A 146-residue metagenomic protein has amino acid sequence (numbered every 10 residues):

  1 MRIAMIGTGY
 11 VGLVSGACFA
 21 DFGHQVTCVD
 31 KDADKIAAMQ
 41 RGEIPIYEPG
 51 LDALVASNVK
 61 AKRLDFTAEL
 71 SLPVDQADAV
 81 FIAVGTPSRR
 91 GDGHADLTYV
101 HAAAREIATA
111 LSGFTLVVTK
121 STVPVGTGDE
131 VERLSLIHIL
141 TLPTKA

Functional and structural regions predicted by a protein language model:
M1-E43: NAD(P)+-binding Rossmann beta1-loop-alpha1 motif at the extreme N-terminus of oxidoreductases
M39, V55, V131-S135: Hydrophobic packing residues within well-ordered alpha-helices of enzyme cores
R41-D52: Rossmann-like dinucleotide-binding cores of NAD(P)H-dependent redox enzymes
G50-D78, S88, A108: A structured beta-alpha segment of the ubiquitous adenosine-cofactor-binding alpha/beta core
I82-A83, K120: Short, well-ordered coil/turn residues at beta-beta hairpins and beta-strand->alpha-helix junctions within
S88-L136, L140: Rossmann-like NAD(P)(H) cofactor-binding subdomain of soluble oxidoreductases
T141-A146: A short, hydrophobic C-terminal helix/tail in secreted or cell-surface proteins
